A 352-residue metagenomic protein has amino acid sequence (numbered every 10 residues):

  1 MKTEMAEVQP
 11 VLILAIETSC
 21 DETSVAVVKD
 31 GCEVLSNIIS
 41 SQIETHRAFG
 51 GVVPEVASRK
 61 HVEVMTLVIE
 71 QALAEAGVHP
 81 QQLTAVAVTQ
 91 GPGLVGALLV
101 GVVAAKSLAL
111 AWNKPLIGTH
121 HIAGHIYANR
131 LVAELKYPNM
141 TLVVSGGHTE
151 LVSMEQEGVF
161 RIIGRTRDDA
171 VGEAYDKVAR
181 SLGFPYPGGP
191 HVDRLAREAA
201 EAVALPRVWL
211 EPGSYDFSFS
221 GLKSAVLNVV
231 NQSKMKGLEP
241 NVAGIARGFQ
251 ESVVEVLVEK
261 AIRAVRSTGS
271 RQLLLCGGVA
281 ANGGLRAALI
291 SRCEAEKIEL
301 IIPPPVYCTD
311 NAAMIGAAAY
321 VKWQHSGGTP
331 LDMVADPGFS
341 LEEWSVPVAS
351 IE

Functional and structural regions predicted by a protein language model:
K2-V11, T119-M140, A318: Conserved phosphate-binding catalytic cores of ATP/NTP-utilizing and phosphoryl-transfer enzymes
V8-P92, H125, I245: N-terminal beta-alpha supersecondary unit
T23-V28, T141, T149-S153: Short beta-strand scaffold segments in enzyme catalytic cores
Q82-A128, A133: Glycine-rich phosphate-binding loop and adjoining helix at the ATP-binding site of ATP-dependent phosphoryl-transfer
G118-T119, L273, I290-M314: Conserved phosphate-binding/catalytic loops in two-lobed NTP-binding clefts
A123, Q156-E198, K223-S224, N228-Q232: Glycine-rich phosphate-binding loop plus the immediately following alpha-helix
R194-L273, N282-E296, W323-S326, E343-E352: A contiguous, well-structured pocket-lining segment that forms one wall/lid of small-molecule binding clefts in soluble
P303-L341: Glycine-rich phosphate-binding/hydrolytic loop that grips phosphoryl groups
